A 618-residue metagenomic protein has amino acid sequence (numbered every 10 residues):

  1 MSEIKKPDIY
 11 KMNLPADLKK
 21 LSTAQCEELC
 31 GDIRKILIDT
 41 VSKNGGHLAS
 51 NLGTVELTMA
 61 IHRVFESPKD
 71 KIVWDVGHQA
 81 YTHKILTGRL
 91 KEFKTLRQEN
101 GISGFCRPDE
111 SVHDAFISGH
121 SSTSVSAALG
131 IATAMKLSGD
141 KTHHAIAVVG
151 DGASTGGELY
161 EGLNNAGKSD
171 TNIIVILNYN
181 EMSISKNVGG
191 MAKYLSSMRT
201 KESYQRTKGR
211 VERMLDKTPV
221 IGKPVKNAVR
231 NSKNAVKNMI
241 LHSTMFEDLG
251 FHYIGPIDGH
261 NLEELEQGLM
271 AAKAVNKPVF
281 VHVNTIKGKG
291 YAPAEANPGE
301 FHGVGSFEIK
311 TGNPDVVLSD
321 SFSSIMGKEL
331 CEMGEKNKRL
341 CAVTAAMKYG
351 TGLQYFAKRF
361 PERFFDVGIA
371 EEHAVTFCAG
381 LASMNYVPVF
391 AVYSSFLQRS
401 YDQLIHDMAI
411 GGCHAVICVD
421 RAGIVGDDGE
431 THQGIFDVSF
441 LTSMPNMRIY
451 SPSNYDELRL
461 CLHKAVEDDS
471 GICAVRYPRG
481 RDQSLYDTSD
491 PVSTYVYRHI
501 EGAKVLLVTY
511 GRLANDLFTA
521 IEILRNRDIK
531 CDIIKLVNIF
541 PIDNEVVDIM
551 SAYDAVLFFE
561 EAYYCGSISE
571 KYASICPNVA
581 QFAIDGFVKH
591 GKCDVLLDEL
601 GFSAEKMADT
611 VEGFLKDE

Functional and structural regions predicted by a protein language model:
S2-I85, F251, D258-L262, H282: N-terminal amphipathic, basic-rich helices that act as targeting or association modules
I36, A60, T311, V316 (+1 more regions): Nucleotide/pyrophosphate-binding catalytic subdomain
H47-S169, R339-L340, T344-A345, L353-Q354: Cofactor-binding active-site loop characterized by glycine-rich and histidine/acidic residues
L52, W74-V76, V149-G150, L177-Y179 (+5 more regions): Glycine-rich, histidine-containing beta strand-loop boundary motifs that form or position
T58, H62, A132, I146-G150 (+10 more regions): Short, well-ordered alpha-helical packing segments
T95-A127, L137-T142, K168-E300, P314-R359 (+6 more regions): Thiamine diphosphate
A145, V149-G162, G352, F364 (+3 more regions): Extended, hydrophobic alpha-helical segments in both membrane/secreted and soluble proteins
S306-E308, T442-Y486: Helix-enriched interaction subdomains in cytosolic or periplasmic regions, typified by TIR/SEFIR signaling/NADase cores
